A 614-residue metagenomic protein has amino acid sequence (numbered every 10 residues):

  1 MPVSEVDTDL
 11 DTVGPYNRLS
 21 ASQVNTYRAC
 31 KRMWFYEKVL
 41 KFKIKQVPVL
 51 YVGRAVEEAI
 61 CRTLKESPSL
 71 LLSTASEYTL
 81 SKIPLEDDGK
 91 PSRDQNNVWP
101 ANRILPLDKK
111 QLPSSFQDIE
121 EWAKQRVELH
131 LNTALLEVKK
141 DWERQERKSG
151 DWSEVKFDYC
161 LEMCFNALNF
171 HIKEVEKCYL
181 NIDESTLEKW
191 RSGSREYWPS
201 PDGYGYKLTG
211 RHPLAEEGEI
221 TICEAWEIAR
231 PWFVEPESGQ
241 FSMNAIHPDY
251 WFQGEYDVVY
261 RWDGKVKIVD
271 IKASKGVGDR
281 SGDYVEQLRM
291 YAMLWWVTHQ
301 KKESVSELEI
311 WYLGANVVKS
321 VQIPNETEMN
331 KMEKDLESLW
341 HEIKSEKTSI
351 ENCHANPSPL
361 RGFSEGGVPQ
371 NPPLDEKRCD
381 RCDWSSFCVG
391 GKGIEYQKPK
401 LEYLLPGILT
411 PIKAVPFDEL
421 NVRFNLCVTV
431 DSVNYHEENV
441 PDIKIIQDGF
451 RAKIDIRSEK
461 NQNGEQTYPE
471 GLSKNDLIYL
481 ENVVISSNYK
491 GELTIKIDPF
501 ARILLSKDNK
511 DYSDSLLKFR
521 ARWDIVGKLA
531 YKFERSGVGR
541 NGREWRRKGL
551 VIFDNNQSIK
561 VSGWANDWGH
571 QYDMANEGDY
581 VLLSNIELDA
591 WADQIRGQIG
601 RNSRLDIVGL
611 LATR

Functional and structural regions predicted by a protein language model:
M1-V49: C-terminal, charged and often intrinsically disordered regions of DNA end-processing helicases and nucleases
K41-V49, S69-L71, K275-D279: Short, polar/flexible loop-turn hinges at active-site or ligand-entry regions and domain interfaces
P48, V52, C160, C164 (+1 more regions): Hydrophobic (often cysteine-bearing) scaffold residues that line and stabilize catalytic clefts of nucleotide/cofactor
R62-E235: A non-catalytic, helix-rich entry segment at domain boundaries
K207-H212, E217-L288, D567-D573: Non-catalytic protein-protein interaction segments used by genome-maintenance enzymes to assemble and couple activities
C223, V234, P248-W251, R280-S281 (+1 more regions): Metal-dependent nuclease catalytic regions and adjoining charged, substrate-binding loops involved in nucleic-acid end
V285-V297: An active-site-proximal "capping" alpha-helix that borders the catalytic cofactor pocket
C388-R614: Single-stranded nucleic acid-binding proteins centered on OB/S1-type folds and their adjacent low-complexity
